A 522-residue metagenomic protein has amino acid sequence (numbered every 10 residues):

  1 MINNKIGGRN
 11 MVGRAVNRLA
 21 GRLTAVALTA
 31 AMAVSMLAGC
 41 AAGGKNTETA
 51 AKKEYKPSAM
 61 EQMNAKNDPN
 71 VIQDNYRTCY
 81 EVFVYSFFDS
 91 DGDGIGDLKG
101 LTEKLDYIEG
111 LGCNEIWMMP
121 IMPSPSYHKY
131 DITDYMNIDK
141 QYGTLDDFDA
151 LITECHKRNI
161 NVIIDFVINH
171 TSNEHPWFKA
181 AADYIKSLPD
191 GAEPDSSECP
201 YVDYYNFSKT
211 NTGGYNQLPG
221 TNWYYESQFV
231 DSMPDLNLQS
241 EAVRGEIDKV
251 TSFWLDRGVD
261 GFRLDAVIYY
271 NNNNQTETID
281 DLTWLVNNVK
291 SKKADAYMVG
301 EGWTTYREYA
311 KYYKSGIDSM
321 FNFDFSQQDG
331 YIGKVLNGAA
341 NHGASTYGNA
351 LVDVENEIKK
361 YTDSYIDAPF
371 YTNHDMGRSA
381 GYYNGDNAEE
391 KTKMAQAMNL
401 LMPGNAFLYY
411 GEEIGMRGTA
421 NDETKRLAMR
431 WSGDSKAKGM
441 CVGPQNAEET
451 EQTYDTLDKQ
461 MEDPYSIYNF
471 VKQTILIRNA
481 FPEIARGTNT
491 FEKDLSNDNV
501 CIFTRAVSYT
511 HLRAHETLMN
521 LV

Functional and structural regions predicted by a protein language model:
M1-A50: Gram-positive cell-envelope targeting signals
N10, A31, S35, A59-Q62 (+2 more regions): Residue-level detector of intrinsically disordered terminal segments
C40-G44, A51-D248, D256, R263 (+1 more regions): Acidic/aromatic-lined carbohydrate-recognition and catalytic surfaces of CAZymes acting on diverse glycans
K56-P57, N75, H342, S364 (+2 more regions): Loop/helix patches that line or flank the sugar-binding groove of alpha-linked glycan CAZymes
N173-E174, K179-A180, K186-F207, V286-N287 (+2 more regions): Conserved alpha/beta catalytic core and glycan-binding cleft of carbohydrate-active enzymes
T510-T517: Conserved small/polar residues in nucleotide/adenosyl-binding loops
